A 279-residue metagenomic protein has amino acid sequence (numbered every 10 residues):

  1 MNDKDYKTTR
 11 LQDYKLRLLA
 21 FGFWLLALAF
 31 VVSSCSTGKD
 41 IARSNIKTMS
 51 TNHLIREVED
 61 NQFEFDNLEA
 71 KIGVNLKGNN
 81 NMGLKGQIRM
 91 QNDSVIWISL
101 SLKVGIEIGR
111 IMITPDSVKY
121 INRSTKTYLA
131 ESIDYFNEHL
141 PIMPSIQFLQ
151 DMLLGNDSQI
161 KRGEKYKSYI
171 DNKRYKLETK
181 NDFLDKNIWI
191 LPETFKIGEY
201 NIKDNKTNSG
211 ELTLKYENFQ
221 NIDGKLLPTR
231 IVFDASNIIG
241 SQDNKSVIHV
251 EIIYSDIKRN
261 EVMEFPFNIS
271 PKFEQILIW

Functional and structural regions predicted by a protein language model:
D3, K7-L19, W24-L28: Short polybasic linear motifs
V31-S34: C-terminal motif of bacterial Sec signal peptides marking the signal peptidase cleavage site
K39-D116: Start-of-domain marker
I41, Y166-W279: Gly/Pro-enriched, hydrophobic low-complexity segments that function as extracytoplasmic propeptides/linkers
I72, L84-G86, E107, E164 (+2 more regions): Residue-level marker for the onset of beta-strands and adjacent loop->beta junctions in well-ordered domains
G83-Q87, I108-R110, Y128-A130, N187 (+2 more regions): Well-ordered beta-strand positions in beta-sheet-rich domains
I96-Q147: An acidic-aromatic
H139-K180: Hydrophobic, well-structured mid-protein blocks that either form specific transmembrane helices
